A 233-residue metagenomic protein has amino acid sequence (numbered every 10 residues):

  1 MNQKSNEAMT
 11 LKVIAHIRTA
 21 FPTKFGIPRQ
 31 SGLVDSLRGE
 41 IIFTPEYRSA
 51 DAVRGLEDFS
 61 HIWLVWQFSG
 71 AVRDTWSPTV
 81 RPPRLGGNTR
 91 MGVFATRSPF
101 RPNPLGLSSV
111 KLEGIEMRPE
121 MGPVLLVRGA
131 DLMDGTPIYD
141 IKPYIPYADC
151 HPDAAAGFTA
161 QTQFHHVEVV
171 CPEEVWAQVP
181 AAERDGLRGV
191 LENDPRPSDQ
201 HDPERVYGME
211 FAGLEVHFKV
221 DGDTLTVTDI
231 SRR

Functional and structural regions predicted by a protein language model:
M1-L105, M117-L126, A130-R233: Mixed-charge, low-complexity intrinsically disordered regions
V110-E113: Conserved positions in beta-strands of structured domains
